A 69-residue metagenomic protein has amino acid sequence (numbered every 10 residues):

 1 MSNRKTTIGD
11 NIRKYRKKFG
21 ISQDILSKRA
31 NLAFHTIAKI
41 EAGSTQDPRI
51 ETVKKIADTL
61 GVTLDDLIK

Functional and structural regions predicted by a protein language model:
M1-T7: A detector for short, charged/polar N-terminal pre-domain segments
T6, K17-K18, D47: Short amphipathic helical patch at the helix-1/turn junction of helix-turn-helix
D10-R29: Short basic helix-loop element that most often maps to the first helix and adjoining turn of HTH DNA-binding modules
I12, L26, I37-I40, L67: Conserved hydrophobic/aromatic packing and binding residues within compact polymer-binding modules
L32-D47: Recognition helix of helix-turn-helix/homeodomain-like DNA-binding domains that insert into the DNA major groove
E51-D66: DNA major-groove recognition helix of helix-turn-helix/homeodomain DNA-binding modules
